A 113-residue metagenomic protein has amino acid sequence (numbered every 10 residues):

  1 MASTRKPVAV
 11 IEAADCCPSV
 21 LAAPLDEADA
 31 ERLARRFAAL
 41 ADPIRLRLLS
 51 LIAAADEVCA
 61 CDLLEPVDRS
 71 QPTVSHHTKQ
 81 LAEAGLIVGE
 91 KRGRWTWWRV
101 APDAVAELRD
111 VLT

Functional and structural regions predicted by a protein language model:
M1-L40, A84, A106-E107, V111-L112: N-terminal leader segment of winged-helix/HTH proteins
E27, E31-S70, R92, T96-A104: N-terminal helix-turn-helix DNA-binding core of bacterial DNA-binding proteins
L48, A82-E83: A ubiquitous, low-specificity "background" feature that marks scattered single residues across proteins without
T78-K79: Short, hydrophobic-biased segments on the C-terminal half of alpha helices that form "recognition helices"
